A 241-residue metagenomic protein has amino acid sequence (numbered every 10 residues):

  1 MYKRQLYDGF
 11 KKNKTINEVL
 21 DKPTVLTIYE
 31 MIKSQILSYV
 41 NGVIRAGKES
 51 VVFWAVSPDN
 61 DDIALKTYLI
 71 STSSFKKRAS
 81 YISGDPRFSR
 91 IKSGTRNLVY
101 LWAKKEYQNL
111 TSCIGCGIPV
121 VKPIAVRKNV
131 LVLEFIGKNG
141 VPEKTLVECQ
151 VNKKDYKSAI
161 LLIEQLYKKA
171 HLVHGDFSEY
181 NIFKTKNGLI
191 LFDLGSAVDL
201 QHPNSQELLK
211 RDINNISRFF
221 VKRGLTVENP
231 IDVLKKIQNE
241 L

Functional and structural regions predicted by a protein language model:
M1-Q5: Conserved small/polar residues in nucleotide/adenosyl-binding loops
D8, T15-P142, F220: Conserved ATP-binding subdomain of kinase catalytic cores across diverse folds
N13, N17, T95, V99 (+2 more regions): Alpha-helix initiation/capping motif
G42, P123, D176-F177, P230: Residue-level detector of family-conserved "landmark" positions at structurally sensitive sites
L69, G137, E179, K184 (+1 more regions): Short, glycine/acidic-enriched loop or turn micro-motifs at the edges of active sites
G94-V120, V126-R127, P142-Y180, T185 (+2 more regions): Conserved kinase catalytic-core helix
V141-T145, D199-H202: Short small-residue beta-strand/loop micro-motif enriched in glycine and branched aliphatics
D155, Y167-H174, T185-L241: C-lobe/activation-segment region of protein kinase-like
